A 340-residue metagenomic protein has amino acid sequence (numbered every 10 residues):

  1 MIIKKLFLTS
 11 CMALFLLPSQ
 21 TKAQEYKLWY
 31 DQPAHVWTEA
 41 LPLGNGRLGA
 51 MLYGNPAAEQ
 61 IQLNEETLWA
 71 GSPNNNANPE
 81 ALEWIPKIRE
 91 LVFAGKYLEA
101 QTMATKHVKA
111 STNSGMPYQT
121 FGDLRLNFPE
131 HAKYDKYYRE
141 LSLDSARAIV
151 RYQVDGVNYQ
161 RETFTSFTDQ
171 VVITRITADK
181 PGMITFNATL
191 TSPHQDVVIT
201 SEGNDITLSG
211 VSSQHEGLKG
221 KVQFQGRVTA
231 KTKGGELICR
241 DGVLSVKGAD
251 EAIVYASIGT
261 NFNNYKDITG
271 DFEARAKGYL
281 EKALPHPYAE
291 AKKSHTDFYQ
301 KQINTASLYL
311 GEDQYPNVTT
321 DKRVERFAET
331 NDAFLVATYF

Functional and structural regions predicted by a protein language model:
M1-Q24: Bacterial Sec-dependent N-terminal signal peptides
Q24-F340: Aromatic-residue-lined binding/catalytic grooves and analogous aromatic/hydrophobic interfacial grooves in multimeric
